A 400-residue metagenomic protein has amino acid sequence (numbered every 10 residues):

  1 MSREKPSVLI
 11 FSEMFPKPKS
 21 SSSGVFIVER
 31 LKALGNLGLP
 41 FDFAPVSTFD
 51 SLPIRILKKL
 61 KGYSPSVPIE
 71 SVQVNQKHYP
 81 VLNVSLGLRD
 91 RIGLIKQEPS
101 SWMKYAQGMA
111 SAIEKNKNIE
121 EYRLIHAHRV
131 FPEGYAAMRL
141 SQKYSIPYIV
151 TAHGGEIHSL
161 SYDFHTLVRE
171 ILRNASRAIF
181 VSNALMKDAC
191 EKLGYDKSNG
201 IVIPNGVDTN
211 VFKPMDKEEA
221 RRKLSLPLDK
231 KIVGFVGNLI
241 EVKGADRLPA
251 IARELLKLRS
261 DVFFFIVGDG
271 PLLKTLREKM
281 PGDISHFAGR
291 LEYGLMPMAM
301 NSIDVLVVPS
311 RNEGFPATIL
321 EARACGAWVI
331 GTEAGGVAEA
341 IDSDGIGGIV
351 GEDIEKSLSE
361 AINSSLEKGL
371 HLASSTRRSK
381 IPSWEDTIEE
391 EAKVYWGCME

Functional and structural regions predicted by a protein language model:
L9, P227-K243, P249-A252: Conserved donor-binding/catalytic core segment of Leloir-type glycosyltransferases
A184, G206: Carbohydrate-associated surface elements
K274-L291: Nucleotide-activated donor-binding/catalytic signature segment of Leloir-type glycosyltransferases, i.e., the conserved
R290, M298-I303: Short alpha-helical donor nucleotide-sugar binding micro-motif in glycosyltransferases
R311: Aromatic "clamp/platform" in nucleotide-sugar-dependent glycosyltransferases that forms part of the donor/acceptor
W328-G331: Short hydrophobic beta-strand element within catalytic cores of glycosyltransferases and related nucleotide-activated
S343-E355, S364-G369: Conserved acidic donor-binding segment of nucleotide-sugar-dependent glycosyltransferases
L370-M399: A charged, aromatic-enriched C-terminal amphipathic alpha-helix characteristic of glycosyltransferases across folds
